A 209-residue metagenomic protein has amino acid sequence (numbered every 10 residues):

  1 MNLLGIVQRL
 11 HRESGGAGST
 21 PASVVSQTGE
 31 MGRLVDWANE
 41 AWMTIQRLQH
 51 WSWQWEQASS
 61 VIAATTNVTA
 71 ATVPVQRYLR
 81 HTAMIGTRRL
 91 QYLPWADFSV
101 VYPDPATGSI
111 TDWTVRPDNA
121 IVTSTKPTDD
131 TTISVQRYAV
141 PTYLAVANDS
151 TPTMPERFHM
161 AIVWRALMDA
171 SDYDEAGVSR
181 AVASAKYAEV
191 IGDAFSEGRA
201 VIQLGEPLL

Functional and structural regions predicted by a protein language model:
M1-L209: Glycine-enriched, solvent-exposed interface loops adjoining structured elements
